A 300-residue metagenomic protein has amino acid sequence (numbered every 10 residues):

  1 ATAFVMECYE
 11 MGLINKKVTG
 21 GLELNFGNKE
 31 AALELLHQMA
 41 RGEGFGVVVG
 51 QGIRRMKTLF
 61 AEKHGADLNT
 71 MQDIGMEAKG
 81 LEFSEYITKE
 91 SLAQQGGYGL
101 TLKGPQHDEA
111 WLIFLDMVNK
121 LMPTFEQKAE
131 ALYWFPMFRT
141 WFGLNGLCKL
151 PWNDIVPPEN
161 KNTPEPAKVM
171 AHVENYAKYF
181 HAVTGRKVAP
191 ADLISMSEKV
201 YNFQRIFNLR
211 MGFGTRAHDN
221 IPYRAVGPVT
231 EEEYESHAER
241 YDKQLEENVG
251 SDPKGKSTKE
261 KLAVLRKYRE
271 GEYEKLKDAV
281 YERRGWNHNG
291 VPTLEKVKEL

Functional and structural regions predicted by a protein language model:
A1-L300: Extended C-terminal regions of large enzymes
